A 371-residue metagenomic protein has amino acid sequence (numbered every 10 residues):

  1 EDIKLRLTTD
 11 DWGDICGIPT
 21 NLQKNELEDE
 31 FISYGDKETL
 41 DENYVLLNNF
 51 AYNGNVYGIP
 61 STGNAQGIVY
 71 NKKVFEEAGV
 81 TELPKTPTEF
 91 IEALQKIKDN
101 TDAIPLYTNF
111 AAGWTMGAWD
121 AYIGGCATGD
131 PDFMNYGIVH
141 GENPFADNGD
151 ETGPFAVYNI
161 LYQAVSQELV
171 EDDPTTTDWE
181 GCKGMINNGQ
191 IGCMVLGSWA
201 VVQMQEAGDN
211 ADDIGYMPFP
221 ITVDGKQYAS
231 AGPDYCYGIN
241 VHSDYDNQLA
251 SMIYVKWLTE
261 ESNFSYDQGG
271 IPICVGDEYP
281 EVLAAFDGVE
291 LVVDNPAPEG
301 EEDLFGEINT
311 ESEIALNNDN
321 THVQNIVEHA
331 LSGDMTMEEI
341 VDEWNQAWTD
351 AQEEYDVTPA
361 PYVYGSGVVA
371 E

Functional and structural regions predicted by a protein language model:
E1-Q23, T39, E82, V223 (+3 more regions): Conserved N-terminal structural module of periplasmic/extracytoplasmic solute-binding proteins
K4-L7, G13-D14, T39-V74, I104-T108 (+2 more regions): A structural signal for short loop-to-beta-strand junctions that line the ligand-binding cleft of periplasmic/secreted
I18-G67, I91, A118, G215-M217: Hinge/lid segment of periplasmic solute-binding proteins
S33-N43, N48, C126-A156, E206-D209 (+3 more regions): Short, solvent-exposed loop/beta-turn-alpha elements that line the ligand-binding surface or hinge of extracytoplasmic
N53, Y57-S61, Q66, I91-N143 (+1 more regions): Extracytoplasmic/periplasmic solute-binding protein
V56, E77-A78, Q167, E206-P272: Extracytoplasmic/periplasmic substrate-recognition and gating elements
L94-Q95, I138-P174: Glycine-centered hinge/linker elements that transmit conformational signals in sensory and ligand-binding systems
V293-E353: C-terminal capping/gating helix-and-loop segments adjacent to ligand/active sites or protein-protein/ligand interfaces
